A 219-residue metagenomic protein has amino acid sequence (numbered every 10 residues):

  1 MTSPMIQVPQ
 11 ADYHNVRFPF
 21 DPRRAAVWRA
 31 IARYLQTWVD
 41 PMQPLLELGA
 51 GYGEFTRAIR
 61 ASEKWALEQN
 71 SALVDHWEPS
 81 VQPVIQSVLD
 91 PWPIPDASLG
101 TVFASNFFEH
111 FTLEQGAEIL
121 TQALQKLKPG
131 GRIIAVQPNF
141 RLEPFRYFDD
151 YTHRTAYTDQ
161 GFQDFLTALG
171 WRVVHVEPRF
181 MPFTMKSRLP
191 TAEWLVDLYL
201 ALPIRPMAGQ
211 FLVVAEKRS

Functional and structural regions predicted by a protein language model:
M1-A97, T101-F103, A117-L120, A208-F211: Conserved N-terminal segment of class I S-adenosyl-L-methionine
R17-A26, T101-F103, F111-R218: S-adenosyl-L-methionine-dependent methyltransferase catalytic module, highlighting the catalytic core
S71, V88-D90, F180-F183, S219: Residue-level detector of flexible, active-site-proximal loop/helix-junction positions within diverse enzyme catalytic
F107: Conserved sequence/active-site signature of Rossmann-fold short-chain dehydrogenase/reductase
